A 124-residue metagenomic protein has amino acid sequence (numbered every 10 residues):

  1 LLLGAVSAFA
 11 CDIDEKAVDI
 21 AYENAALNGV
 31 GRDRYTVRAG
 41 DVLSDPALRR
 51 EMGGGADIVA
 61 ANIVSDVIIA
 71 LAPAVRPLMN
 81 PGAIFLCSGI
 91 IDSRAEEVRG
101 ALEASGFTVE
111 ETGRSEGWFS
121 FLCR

Functional and structural regions predicted by a protein language model:
L1-V42: Conserved SAM/SAH cofactor-binding pocket of Class I
V18-D19, I68, A95: Short alpha-helix immediately C-terminal to the canonical SAM-binding loop
L27-R32, P77-M79, G106-F107: Short helix-capping segments at alpha-helix termini
L43-I58: A short acidic, Gly/Pro-enriched loop at the edge of an enzyme's catalytic core that lines a small-molecule cofactor
D57-A70, G89: A short SAM/SAH-binding and catalytic strip from SAM-dependent methyltransferases
I69-I84, R99: A short glycine-rich, Lys/Arg-flanked "PGG" loop and its adjoining helix->strand segment in the class I
I90-R124: Active-site capping/gating segments
